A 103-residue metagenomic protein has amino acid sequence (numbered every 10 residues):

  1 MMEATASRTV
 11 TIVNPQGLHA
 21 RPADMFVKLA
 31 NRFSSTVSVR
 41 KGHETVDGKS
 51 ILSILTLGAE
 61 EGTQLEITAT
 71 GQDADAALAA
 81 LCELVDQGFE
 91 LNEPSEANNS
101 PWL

Functional and structural regions predicted by a protein language model:
E3, A20, F33, A79-A80 (+1 more regions): Signature of N-terminal electron-transfer/Fe-S-associated modules in redox systems
E3-R8, I12, I51, E96-L103: N-terminal loops that bind phosphate or other acidic moieties and the adjacent beta-alpha structural core
T11-E61: Compact, glycine-rich, soluble single-domain proteins
N14, N31, N92, N98-N99: Detector for Asparagine
K28, A79-A80, P101-W102: Long, contiguous binding/interaction regions
E61-Q64, T68-N98: C-terminal structural segments of small proteins and small subunits
